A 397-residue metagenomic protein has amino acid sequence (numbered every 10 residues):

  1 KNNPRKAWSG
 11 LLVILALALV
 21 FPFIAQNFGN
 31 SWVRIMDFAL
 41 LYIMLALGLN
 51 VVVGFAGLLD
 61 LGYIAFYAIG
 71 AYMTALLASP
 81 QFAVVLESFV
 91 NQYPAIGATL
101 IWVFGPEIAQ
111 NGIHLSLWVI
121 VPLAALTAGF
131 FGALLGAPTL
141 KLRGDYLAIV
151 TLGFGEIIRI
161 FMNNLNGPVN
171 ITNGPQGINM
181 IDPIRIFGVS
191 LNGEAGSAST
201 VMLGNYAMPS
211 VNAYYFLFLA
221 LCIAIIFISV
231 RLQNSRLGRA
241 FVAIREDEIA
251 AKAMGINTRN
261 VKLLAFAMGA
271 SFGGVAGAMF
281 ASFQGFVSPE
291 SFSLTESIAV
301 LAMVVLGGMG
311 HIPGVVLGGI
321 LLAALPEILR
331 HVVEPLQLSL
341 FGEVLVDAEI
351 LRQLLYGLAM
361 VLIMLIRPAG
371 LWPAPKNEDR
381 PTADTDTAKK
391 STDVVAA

Functional and structural regions predicted by a protein language model:
K1-A397: Transmembrane alpha-helices and adjacent helix-loop boundaries
